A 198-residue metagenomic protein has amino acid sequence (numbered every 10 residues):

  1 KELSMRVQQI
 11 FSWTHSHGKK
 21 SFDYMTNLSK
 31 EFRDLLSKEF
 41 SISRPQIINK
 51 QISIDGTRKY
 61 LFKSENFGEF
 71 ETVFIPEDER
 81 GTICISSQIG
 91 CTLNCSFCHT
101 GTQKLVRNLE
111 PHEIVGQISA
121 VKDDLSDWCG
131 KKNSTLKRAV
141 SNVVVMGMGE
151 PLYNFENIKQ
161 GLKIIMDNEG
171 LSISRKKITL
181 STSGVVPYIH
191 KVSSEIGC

Functional and structural regions predicted by a protein language model:
K1-G81: Flexible, acidic/Gly-rich N-terminal and inter-domain linker regions that tether and position cofactor-handling modules
W13, C98-H99, S141-M146: Short beta-strands and strand-loop turn motifs
K20, L93, P187: Glycine-centered loop/turn positions within well-structured domains that cap or flank conserved ligand/cofactor-binding
S53, S86-S87, S181: Short linear Ser/Thr-Pro motifs
P76-D127: Canonical Radical SAM [4Fe-4S] cluster-binding loop centered on the CxxxCxxC motif and its immediate flanking residues
D123-C198: Conserved AdoMet/S-adenosylmethionine-binding subsite of the radical SAM
